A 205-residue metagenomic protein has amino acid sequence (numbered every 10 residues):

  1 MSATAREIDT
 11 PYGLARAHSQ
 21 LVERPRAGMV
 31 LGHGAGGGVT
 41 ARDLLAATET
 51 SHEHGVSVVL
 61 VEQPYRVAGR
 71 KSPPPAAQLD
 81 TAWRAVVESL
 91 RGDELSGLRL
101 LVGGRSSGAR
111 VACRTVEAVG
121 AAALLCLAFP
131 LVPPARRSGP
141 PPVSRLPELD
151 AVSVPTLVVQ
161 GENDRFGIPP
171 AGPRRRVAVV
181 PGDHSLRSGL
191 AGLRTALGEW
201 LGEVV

Functional and structural regions predicted by a protein language model:
R6-R99, V111, R145, V179: Serine-hydrolase catalytic machinery in alpha/beta-hydrolase-like enzymes
R99-G104, L127: Short beta-strand immediately N-terminal to the catalytic nucleophile in serine-hydrolase-like folds
G104-A112: Gly/Ala-rich beta-loop-alpha elbow adjacent to hydrolase catalytic centers
V111-T115, A135: Hydrolases whose catalytic domains are alpha/beta-hydrolase-1, hotdog thioesterase, or metallo-beta-lactamase-like
G120-P133: A conserved short beta-strand
V152, V158-Q160: Short beta-strand/loop motif that positions the catalytic acidic residue of the alpha/beta-hydrolase fold
R165-P170: Conserved alpha/beta-hydrolase "acid-adjacent" motif
G182-T195: Catalytic histidine-centered segment of alpha/beta-hydrolase-like enzymes
